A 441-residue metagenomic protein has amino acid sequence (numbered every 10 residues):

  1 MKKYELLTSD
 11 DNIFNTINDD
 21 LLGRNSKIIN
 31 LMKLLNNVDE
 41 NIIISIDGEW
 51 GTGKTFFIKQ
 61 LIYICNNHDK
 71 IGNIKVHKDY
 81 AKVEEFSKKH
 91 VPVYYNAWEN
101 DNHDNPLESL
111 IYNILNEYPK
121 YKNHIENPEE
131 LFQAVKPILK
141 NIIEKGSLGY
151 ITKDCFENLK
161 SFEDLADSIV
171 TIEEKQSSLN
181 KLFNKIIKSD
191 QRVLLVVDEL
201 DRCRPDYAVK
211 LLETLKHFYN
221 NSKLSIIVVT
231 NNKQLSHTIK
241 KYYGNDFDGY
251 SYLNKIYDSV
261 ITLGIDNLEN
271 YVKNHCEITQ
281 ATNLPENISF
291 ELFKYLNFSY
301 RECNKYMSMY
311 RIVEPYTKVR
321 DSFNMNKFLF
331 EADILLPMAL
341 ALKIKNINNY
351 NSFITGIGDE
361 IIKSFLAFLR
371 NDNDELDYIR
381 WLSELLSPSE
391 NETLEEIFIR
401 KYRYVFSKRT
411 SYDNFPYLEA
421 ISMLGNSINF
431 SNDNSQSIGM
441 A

Functional and structural regions predicted by a protein language model:
M1-D20, R24-I28, I62-I64, E173 (+5 more regions): The catalytic "switch" region of P-loop NTPases
M1-K82, N414-A441: Walker A/P-loop-proximal flanking segment of P-loop NTPase domains
I42, K89-V91, Q191-V193: The start of beta-strands in P-loop NTPase/AAA+ ATPase cores
I43-D47, Y94, V196: Short hydrophobic/aromatic beta-strand immediately N-terminal to the Walker A/P-loop
T52-K185: P-loop NTPase nucleotide-binding core
N127-I151, S259-I334: Conserved AAA+ ATPase small/helical "lid" subdomain
K153, F368-A441: Charge-biased C-terminal accessory regions appended to nucleic-acid-, cytoskeletal NTPase
I312-T393: Alpha-helical lid/collar subdomain of P-loop NTPases
